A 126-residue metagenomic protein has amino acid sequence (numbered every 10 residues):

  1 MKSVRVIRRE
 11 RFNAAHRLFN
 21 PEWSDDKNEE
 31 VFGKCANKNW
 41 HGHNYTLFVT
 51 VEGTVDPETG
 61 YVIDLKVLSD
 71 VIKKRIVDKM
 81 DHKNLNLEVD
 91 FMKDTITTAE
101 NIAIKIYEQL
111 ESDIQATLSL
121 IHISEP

Functional and structural regions predicted by a protein language model:
M1-L120, S124: Charge-rich, low-complexity N-terminal segments
